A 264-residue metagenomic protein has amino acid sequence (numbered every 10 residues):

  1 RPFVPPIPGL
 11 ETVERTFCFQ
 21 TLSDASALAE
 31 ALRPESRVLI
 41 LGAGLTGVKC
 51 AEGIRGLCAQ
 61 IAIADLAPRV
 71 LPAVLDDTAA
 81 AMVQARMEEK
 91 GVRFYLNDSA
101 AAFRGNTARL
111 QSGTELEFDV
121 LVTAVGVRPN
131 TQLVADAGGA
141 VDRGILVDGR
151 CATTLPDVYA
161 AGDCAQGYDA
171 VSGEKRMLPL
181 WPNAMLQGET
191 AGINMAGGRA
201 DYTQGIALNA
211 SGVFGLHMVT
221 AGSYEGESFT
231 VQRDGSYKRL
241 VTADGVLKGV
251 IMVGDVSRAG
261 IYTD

Functional and structural regions predicted by a protein language model:
R1-R37, N97, A108-E115, V122-A124 (+3 more regions): FAD-binding core/adjacent interface of flavoenzyme oxidoreductases
P2, D148-Y159, Y224-R239: FAD-binding beta-loop-beta segment adjacent to the flavin cofactor pocket
F3-P6, V48-K49, P72, F118 (+3 more regions): Glycine/Thr-rich phosphate-binding loops of Rossmann-like dinucleotide-binding domains
R37-L39, L45-A101, Y202-A210: Rossmann-like dinucleotide-binding cores of NAD(P)H-dependent redox enzymes
G47-L66, I145, A152-K175, P182-N183 (+1 more regions): Active-site substrate-recognition segment that forms the wall of the catalytic cavity or substrate channel
D119-V122, V158-Y159, C164, I251-M252: AMP-binding/adenylate-forming core of the ANL superfamily
C164-A259: Mid-to-C-terminal Rossmann-like scaffold of FAD/NAD(P)H-dependent oxidoreductases
